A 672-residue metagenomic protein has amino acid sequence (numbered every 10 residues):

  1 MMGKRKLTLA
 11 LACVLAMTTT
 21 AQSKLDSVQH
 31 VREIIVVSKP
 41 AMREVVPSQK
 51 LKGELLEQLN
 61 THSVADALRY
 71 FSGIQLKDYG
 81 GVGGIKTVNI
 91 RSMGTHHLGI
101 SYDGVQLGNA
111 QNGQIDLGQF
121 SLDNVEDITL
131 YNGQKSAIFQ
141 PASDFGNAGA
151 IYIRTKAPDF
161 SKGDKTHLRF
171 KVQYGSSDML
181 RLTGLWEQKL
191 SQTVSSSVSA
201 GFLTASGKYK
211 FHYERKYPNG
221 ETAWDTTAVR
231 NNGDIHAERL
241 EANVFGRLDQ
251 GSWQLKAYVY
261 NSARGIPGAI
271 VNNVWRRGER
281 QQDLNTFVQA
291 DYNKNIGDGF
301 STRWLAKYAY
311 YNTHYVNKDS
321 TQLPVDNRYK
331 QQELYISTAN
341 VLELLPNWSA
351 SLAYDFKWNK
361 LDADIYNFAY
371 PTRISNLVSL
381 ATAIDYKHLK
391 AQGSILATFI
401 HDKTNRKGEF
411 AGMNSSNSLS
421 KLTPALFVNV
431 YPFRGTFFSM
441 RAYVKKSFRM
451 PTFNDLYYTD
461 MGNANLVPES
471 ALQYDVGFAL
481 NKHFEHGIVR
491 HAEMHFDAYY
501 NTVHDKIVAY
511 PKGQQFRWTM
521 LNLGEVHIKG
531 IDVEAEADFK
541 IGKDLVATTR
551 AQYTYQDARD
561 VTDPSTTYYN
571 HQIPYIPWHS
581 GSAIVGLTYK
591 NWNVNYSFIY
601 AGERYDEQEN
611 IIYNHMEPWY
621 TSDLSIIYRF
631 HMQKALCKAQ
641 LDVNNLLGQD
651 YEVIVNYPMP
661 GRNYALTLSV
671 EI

Functional and structural regions predicted by a protein language model:
V28-Q58: N-terminal periplasmic "start-of-domain" segments of outer-membrane beta-barrel proteins
A65, R69-Q106: Extracytoplasmic beta-strand/coil segments of soluble accessory domains associated with Gram-negative outer-membrane
L122-R169: A beta-strand signature from Gram-negative outer-membrane beta-barrel systems, especially the internal plug domain
F211, H504-D505, A509, A547 (+3 more regions): C-terminal beta-signal and adjacent terminal beta-strands/loops of Gram-negative outer-membrane beta-barrel proteins
T227, N231-L240, R247-T302, Y308-Y335 (+2 more regions): Flexible loop and strand-edge segments within Gram-negative outer membrane beta-barrel domains
G299, R303-N317, S439-Y443, E469-K529 (+1 more regions): Membrane-embedded beta-barrel scaffold of Gram-negative outer-membrane proteins
L345-N359, A363-N501: Structural signature of Gram-negative outer-membrane beta-barrels, strongest in the C-terminal barrel of TonB-dependent
A350, H491-T502, L521-Q608, L636 (+1 more regions): Gram-negative outer-membrane beta-barrel transporters
